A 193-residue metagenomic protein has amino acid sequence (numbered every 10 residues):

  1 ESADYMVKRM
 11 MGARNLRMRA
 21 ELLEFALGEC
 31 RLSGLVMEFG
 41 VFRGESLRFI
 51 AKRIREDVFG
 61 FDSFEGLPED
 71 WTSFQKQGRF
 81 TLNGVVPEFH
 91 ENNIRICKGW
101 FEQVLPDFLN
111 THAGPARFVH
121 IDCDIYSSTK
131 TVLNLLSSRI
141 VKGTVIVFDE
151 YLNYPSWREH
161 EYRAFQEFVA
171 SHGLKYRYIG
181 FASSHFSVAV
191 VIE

Functional and structural regions predicted by a protein language model:
E1-R14: Membrane-proximal basic amphipathic "stem/tether" segments
R9, E24, E29-E193: S-adenosylmethionine/decaboxylated-SAM
N15-L22: Extended, alpha-helix-rich binding/interface surfaces that flank or overlap catalytic cores and mediate recognition
